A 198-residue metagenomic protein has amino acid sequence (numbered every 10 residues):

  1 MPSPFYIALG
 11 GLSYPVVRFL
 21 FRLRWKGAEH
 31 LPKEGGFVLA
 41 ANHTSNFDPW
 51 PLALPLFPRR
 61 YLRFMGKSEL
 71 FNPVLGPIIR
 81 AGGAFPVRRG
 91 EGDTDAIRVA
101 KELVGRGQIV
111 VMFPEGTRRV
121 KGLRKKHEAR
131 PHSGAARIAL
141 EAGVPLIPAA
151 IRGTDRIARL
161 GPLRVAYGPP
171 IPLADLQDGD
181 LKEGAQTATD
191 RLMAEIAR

Functional and structural regions predicted by a protein language model:
M1-R24: N-terminal membrane-anchoring alpha-helices
P4, I97-R198: Non-catalytic C-terminal accessory region of glycerolipid acyltransferases and related lyso-lipid remodeling enzymes
L9, R18, P32-E91: Catalytic core of membrane glycerolipid acyltransferases/transacylases, capturing the structured, soluble-facing
P15, A28-H30, L54, G76-P77 (+2 more regions): Short secondary-structure boundary/capping segments
R18-K26, T94, A149: Short gly/ser/thr-rich secondary-structure transition/capping motifs
R24-E34: Membrane-interface helix-loop junction between the first two transmembrane segments
G27, G66-K67, G83, F113-E115 (+1 more regions): A secondary-structure boundary/capping signal
E29, S68, R88, A150 (+1 more regions): Residues at the C-termini of beta-strands that transition into short coil/loop
